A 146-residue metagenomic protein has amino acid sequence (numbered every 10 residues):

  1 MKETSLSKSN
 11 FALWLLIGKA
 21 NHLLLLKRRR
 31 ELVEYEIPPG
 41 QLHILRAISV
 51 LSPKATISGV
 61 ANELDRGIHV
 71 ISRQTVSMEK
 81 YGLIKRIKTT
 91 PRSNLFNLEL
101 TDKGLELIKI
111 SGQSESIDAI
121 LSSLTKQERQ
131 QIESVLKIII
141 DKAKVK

Functional and structural regions predicted by a protein language model:
M1-L6, S122, Q127-K146: C-terminal regulatory/oligomerization modules of transcriptional regulators
M1-Y35: N-terminal leader segment of winged-helix/HTH proteins
T4, K8-F11, L15, P39 (+6 more regions): Residues at secondary-structure transition points
A20, L24-K27, L64, L107-S123 (+1 more regions): Alpha-helical linker/hinge and terminal dimerization helices associated with HTH transcriptional regulators
L26-H69: N-terminal helix-turn-helix DNA-binding core of bacterial DNA-binding proteins
I48-S52, Q113, K137-I139: Short helix-capping/turn signature of helix-turn-helix
V76-S134: Charged, amphipathic alpha-helical coiled-coil/dimerization segments
